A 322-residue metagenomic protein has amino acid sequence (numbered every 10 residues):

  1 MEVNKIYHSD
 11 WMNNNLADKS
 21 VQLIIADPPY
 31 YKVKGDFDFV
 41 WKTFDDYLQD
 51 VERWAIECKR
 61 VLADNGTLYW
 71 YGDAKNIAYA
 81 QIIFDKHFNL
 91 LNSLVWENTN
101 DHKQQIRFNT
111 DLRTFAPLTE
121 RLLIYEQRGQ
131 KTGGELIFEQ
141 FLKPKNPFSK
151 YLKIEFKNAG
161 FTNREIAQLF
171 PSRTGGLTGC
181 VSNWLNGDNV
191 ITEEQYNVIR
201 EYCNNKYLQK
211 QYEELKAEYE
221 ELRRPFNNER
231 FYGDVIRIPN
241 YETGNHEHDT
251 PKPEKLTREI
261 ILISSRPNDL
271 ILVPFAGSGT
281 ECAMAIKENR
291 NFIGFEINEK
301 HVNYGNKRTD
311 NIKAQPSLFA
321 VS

Functional and structural regions predicted by a protein language model:
M1-F295, K300-V302: Core catalytic lobe of class I
F148, D310-S322: Positively charged, low-complexity nucleic-acid-binding target-recognition regions
G305-N306: Conserved SAM-binding loop
